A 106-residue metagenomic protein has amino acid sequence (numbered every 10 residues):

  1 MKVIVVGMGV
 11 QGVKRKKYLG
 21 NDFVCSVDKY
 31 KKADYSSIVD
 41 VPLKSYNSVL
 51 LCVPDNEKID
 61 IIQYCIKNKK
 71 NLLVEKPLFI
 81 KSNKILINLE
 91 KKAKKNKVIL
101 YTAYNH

Functional and structural regions predicted by a protein language model:
M1-A33: N-terminal Rossmann-like dinucleotide-binding module
K17-G20, P42, K94: Alpha-helix boundary recognition
F23, Y46-V49: Local beta-strand N-terminus motif with an aromatic residue
V27-Y30, V39, Y104: Residues at the C-termini of beta-strands that transition into short coil/loop
A33-Y46: Short acidic low-complexity segments
S48, I59-Y104: Beta-strand-loop-alpha-helix segment that lines the small-molecule cofactor/substrate pocket of alpha/beta enzymes
P54-D55: Substrate-binding/gating loop at the entrance of the active-site cleft, primarily in PLP-dependent aminotransferase-like
